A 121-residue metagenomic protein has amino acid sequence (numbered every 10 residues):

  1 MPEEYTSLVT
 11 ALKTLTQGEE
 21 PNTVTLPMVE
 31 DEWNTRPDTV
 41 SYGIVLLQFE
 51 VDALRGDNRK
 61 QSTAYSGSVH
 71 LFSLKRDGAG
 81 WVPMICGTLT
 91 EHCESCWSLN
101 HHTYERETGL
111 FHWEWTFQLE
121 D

Functional and structural regions predicted by a protein language model:
M1-R55, D77, W81: Small/polar-rich, solvent-exposed N-terminal microdomains that initiate assembly or binding
M1-T10, F49-A64, W97-D121: Short, charged interaction patches at domain edges and termini
V24, Y65, S95: Residue-level signal for beta-strand positions within conserved beta-sheet cores that form or flank
L26, T90, R106-T108: Intrinsically disordered, low-complexity regions enriched in Ser/Pro/Gly/Gln/His and often acidic
D31, A79, S95, F111-W113: Short, low-complexity intrinsically disordered segments
G43-V45, G67, W115: A broad, low-specificity signal marking well-ordered, structured residues that form hydrophobic/aromatic
Q48, W81-L99: Short beta-strand and beta-hairpin "edge-sheet" elements
Q61-I85: Mid-chain, well-packed structural core segment of small domains
